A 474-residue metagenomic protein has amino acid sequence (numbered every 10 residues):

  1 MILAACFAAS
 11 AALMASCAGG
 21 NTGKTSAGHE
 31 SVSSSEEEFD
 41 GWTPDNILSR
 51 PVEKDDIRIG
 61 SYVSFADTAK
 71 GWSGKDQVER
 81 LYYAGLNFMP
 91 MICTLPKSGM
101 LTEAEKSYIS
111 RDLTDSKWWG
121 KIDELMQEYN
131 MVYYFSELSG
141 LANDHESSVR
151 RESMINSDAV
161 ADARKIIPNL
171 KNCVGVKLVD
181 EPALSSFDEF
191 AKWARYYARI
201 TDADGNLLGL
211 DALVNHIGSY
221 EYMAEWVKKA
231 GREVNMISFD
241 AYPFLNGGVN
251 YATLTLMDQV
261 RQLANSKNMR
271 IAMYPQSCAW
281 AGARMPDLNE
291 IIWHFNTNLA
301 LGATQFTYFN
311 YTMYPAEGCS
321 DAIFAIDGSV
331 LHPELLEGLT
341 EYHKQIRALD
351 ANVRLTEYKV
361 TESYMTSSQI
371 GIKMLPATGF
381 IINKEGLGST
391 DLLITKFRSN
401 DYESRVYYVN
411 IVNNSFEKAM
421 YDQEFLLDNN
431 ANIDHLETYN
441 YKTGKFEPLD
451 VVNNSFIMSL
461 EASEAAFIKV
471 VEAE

Functional and structural regions predicted by a protein language model:
M1-L3: Bacterial N-terminal signal peptides that target proteins for export
L13-S16: C-terminal motif of bacterial Sec signal peptides marking the signal peptidase cleavage site
A18-G20: Bacterial signal peptide processing site
K24-E37: Acidic/polar, low-complexity intrinsically disordered N-terminal segments immediately downstream of a Sec signal
S35-E474: Glycan-processing catalytic domains of CAZymes
